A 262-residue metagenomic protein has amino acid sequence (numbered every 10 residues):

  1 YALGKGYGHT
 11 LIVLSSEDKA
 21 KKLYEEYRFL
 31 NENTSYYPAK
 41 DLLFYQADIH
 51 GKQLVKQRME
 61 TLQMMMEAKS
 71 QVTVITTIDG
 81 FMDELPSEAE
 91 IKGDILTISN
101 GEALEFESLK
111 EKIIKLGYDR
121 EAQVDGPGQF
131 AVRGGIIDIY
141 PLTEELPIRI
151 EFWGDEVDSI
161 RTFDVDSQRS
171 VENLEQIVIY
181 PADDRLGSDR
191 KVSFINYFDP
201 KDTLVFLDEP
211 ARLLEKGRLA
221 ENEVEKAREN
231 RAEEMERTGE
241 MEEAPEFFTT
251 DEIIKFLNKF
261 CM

Functional and structural regions predicted by a protein language model:
Y1-M262: ASCE RecA-like P-loop NTPase motor cores that couple ATP hydrolysis to mechanical translocation on nucleic acids
